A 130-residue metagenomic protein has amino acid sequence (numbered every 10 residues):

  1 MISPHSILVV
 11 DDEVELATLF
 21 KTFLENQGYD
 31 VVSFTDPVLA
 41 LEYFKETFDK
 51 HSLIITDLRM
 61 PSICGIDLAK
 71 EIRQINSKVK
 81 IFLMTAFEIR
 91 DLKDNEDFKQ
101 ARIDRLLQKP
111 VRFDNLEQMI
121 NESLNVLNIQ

Functional and structural regions predicted by a protein language model:
V14-V32, A101: Two-component/phosphorelay signaling modules centered on CheY-like receiver
S33-L53: Acidic, metal-coordinating helix/loop segments flanking the phosphotransfer/catalytic sites of two-component signaling
T35-D36, C64-L68: Acidic catalytic/metal-coordinating carboxylates
D57: Active-site residues of response regulator receiver
M60: Receiver (REC) domain active-site loop signature in two-component systems and cognate sites in sensor histidine kinases
D67, E88-R105, Q118: Alpha4 helix (beta4-alpha4-beta5 surface) of REC/receiver domains from two-component response regulators
M84-A86: Hydrophobic/aromatic residues positioned on beta-strands within the core alpha/beta folds
Q108-L124, N128: C-terminal output helix
